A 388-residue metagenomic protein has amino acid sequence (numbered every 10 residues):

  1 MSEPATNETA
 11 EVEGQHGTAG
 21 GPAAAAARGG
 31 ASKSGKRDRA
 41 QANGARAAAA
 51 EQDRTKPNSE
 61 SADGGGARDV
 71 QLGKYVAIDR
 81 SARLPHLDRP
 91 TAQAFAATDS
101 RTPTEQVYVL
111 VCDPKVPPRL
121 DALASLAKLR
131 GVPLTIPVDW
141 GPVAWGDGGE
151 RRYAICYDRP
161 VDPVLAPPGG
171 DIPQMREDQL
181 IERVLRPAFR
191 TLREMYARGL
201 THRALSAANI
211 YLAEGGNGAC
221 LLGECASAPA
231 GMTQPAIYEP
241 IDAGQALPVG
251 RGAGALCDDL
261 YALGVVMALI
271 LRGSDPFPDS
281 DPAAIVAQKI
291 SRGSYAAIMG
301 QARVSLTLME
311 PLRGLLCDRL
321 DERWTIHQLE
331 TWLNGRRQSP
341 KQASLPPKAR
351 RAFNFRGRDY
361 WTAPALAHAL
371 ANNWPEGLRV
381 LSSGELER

Functional and structural regions predicted by a protein language model:
A67-T135: ATP-binding glycine-rich loop module of kinase domains
I136-Y153: Short beta-strand micro-motifs within the conserved protein kinase catalytic domain, predominantly in the N-lobe
R159-D171: Structural motif in protein kinase domains
V184-L185: Activation segment signature within eukaryotic-like protein kinase domains
L192-G215, A219-E224: Catalytic-loop of the protein kinase fold
A219-A297, V304-T307: C-lobe/activation-segment region of protein kinase-like
R303-D318: Conserved C-terminal C-lobe helix
L316-Q328: A conserved short helix/loop substructure at the end of the activation segment of eukaryotic-like protein kinase domains
